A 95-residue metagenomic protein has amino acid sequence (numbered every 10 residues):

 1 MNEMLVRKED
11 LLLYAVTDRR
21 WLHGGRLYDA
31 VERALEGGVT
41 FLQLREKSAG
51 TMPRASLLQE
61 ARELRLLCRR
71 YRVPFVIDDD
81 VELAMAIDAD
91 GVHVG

Functional and structural regions predicted by a protein language model:
M1-H93: Conserved N-terminal beta1-alpha1 strand-loop-helix module at the mouth
